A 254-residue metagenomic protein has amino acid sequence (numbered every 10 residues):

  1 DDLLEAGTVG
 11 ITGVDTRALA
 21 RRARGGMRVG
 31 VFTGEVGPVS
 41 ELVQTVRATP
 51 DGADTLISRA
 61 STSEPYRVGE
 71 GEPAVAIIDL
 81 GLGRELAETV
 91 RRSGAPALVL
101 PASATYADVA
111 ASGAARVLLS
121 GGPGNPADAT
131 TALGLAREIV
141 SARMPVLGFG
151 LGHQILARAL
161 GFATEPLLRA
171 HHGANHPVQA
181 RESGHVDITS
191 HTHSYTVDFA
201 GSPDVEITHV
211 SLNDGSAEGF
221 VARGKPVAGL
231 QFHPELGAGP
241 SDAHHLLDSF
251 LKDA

Functional and structural regions predicted by a protein language model:
D1-A95, L100-S103, A107, S112 (+3 more regions): RNA-binding accessory domains that recognize and position tRNA/RNA substrates
V9, A74, P145-L147, A163 (+1 more regions): Proline-centered loop/turn at the N-terminus of a beta-strand
E70-V75, S183-V186, A222-V227: Beta-strand-turn-beta hairpins that frame and shape the catalytic cleft of phosphate-ester-processing enzymes
I78, L100, L167, V210 (+2 more regions): Hydrophobic residues at beta-strand termini and immediately following loops that shape nucleotide-binding pockets
A111, R116-S194, G239-F250: Cysteine-nucleophile active-site neighborhood
H185-G224: Catalytic beta-strand/loop cores that center a nucleophilic Ser/Cys/Thr and support acyl-enzyme chemistry
G219-A254: A glycine-centered loop/beta-turn motif at secondary-structure junctions
